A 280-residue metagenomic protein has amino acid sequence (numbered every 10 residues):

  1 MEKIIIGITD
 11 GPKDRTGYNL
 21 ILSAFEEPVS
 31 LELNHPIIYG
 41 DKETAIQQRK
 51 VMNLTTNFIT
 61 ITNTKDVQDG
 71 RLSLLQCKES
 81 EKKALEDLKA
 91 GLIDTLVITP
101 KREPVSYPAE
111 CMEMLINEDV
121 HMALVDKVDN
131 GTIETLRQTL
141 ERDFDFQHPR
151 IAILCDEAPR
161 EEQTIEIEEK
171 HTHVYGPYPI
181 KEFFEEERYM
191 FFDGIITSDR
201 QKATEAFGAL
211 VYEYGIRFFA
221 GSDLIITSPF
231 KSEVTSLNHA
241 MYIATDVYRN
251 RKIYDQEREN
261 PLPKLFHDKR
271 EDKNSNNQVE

Functional and structural regions predicted by a protein language model:
M1-P108, T132-I216, A220-E280: Contiguous, glycine/small-aliphatic-enriched amphipathic segments in soluble metabolic enzymes
E103-N130: Hydrophobic alpha-helical segments and helix pairs
